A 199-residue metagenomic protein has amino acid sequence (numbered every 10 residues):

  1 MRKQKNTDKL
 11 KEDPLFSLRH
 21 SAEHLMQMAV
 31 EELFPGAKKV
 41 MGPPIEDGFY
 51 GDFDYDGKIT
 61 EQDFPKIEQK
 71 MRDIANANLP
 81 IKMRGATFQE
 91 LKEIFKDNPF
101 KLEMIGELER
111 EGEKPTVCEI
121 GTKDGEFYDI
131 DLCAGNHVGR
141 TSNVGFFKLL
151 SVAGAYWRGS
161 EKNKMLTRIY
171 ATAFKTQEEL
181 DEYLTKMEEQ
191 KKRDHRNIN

Functional and structural regions predicted by a protein language model:
M1-S17, K38-P44, Y50-N199: Auxiliary tRNA-acceptor-end handling modules of aminoacyl-tRNA synthetases
L15-F34, P44-E46: Active/ligand-binding-proximal structured segments within catalytic/core domains that scaffold catalytic residues
